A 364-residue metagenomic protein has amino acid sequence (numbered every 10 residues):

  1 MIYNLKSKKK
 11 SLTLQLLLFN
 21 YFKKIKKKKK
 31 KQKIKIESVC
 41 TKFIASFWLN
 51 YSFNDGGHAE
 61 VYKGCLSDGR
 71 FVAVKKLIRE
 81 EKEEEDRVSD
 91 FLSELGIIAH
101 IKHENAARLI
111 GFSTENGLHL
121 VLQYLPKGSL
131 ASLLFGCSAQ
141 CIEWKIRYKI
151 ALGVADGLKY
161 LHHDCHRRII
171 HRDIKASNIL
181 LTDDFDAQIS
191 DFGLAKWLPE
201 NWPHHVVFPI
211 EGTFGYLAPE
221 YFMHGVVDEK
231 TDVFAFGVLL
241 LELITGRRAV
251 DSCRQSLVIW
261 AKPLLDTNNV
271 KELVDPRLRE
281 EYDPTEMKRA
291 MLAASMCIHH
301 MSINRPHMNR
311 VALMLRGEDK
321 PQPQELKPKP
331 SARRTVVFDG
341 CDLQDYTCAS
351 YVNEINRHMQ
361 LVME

Functional and structural regions predicted by a protein language model:
M1-V39, D283-R289, H300-E364: Intrinsically disordered, low-complexity cytosolic regulatory tails and linkers adjacent to catalytic/signaling modules
E60-E81: Glycine-rich ATP phosphate-binding loop
F91-G96: Regulatory alphaC helix of protein kinase catalytic domains
R108-L118, P126-K127: Short beta-strand micro-motifs within the conserved protein kinase catalytic domain, predominantly in the N-lobe
H224-E229: Activation segment
D232: Conserved catalytic-loop aspartate of Hanks-type protein kinases
